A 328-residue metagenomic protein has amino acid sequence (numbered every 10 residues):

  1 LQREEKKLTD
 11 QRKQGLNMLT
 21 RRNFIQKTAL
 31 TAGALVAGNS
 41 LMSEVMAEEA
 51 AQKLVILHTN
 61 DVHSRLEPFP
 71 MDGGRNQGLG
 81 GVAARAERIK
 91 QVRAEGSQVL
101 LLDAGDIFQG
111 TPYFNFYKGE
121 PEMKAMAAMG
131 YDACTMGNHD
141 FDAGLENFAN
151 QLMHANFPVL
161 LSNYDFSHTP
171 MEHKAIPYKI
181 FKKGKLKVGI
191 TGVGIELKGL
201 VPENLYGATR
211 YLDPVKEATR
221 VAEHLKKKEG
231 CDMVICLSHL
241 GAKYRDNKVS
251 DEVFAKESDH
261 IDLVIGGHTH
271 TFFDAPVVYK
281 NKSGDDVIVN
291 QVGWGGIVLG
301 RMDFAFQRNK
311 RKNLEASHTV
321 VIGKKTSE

Functional and structural regions predicted by a protein language model:
L1-N23: N-terminal secretory signal peptides
L19-K325: Acidic, metal/ion-coordinating pockets
E328: Hard-cation-handling environments
